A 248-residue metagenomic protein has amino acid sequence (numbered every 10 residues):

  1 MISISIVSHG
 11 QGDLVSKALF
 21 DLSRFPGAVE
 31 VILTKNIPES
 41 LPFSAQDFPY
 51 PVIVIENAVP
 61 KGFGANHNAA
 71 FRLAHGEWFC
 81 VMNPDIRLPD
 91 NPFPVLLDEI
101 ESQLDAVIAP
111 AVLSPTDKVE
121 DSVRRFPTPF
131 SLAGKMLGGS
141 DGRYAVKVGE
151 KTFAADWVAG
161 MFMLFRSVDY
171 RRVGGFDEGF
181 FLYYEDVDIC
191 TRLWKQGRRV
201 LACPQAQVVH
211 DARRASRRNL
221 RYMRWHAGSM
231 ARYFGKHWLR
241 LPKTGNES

Functional and structural regions predicted by a protein language model:
F20-V29: Short, acidic, metal-binding catalytic loop of nucleotide-sugar glycosyltransferases
A28-E39, I53-N57: Short beta-strand/loop segment that forms part of the nucleotide-sugar
N57-A74: Glycine-rich, basic loop-to-helix element that forms the pyrophosphate-binding segment of sugar-nucleotide handling
F79: Short aromatic/hydrophobic "clamp" motif used to bind/position activated sugar donors
N91-D121: Conserved donor NDP-sugar-binding/catalytic core segment of glycosyltransferases
T116, P129-D156: Short, flexible, basic/aromatic active-site loop/helix in glycosyltransferases
D156-G174, E178-Q207: A short, conserved alpha-helix in the catalytic core of glycosyltransferases
T191, K195-S248: Active-site-adjacent helix/loop segment of glycosyltransferases that harbors family-specific signature motifs
